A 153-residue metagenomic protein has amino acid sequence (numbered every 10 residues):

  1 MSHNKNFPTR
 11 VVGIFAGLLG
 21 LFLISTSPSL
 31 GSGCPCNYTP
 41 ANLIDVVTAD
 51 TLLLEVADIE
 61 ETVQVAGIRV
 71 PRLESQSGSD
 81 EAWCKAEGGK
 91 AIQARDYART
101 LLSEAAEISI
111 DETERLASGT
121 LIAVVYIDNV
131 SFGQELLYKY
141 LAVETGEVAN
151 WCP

Functional and structural regions predicted by a protein language model:
S2-P153: Small beta-barrel nucleic-acid-binding modules, primarily SNase/OB-fold domains and secondarily Tudor-like barrels
